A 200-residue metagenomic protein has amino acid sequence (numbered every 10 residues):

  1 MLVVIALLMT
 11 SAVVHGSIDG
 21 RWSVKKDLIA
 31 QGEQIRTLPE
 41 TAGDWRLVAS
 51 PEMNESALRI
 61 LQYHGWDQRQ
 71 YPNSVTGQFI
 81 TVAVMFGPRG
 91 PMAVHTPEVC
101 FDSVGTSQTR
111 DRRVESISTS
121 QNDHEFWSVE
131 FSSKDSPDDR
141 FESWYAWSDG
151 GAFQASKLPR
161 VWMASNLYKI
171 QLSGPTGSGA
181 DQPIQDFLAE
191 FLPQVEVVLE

Functional and structural regions predicted by a protein language model:
M1-S17, R112-E200: A short, solvent-exposed beta-edge/loop patch
V4, V24, L28-Q31, A57 (+2 more regions): Residues at structural and domain junctions
S17-T37: Alpha-helical transmembrane signal-anchor/signal-peptide segments
I35-A49: Amphipathic alpha-helical segments
P39-E40, G65, A164: A generic "functional-site adjacency" signal
G43, Q78, N166-Y168: A generic secondary-structure signal marking the coil-to-beta-strand transition
R46-R160: Short, solvent-exposed recognition patches
